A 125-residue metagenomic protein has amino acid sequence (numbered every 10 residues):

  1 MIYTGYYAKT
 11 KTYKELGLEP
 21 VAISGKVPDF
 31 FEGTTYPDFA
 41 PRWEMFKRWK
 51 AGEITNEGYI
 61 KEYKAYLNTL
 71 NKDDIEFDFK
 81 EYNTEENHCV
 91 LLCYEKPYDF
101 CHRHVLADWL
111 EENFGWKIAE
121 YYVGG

Functional and structural regions predicted by a protein language model:
M1-G125: Residues lining hydrophobic/aromatic ligand-binding pockets adjacent to catalytic sites
